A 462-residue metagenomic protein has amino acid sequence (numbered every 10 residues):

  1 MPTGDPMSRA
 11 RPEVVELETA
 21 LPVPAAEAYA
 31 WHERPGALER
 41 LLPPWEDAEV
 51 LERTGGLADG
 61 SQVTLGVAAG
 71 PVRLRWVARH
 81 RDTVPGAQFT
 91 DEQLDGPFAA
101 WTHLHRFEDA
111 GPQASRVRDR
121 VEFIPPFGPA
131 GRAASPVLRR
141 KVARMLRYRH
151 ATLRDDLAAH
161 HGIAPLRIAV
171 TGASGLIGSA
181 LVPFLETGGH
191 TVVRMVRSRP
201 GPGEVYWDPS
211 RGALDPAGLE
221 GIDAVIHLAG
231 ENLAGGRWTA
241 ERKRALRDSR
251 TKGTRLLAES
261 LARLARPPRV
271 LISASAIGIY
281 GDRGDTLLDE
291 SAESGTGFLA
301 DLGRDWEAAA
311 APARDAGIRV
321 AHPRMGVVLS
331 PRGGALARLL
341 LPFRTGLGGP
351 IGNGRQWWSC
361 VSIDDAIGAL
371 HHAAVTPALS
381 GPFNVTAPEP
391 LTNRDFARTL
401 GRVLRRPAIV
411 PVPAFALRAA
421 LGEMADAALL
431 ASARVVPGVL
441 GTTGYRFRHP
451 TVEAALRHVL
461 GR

Functional and structural regions predicted by a protein language model:
M1-A58: Hydrophobic ligand-binding cavity/cleft-lining segments
D5, R81-D82, T90-A143, H227: Beta-strand/loop substructures that line and gate deep hydrophobic ligand-binding cavities in soluble
L166, T376-E423, R457: Mid/C-terminal beta-alpha module of Rossmann-like enzyme folds, strongest in SDR-family dehydrogenases/epimerases
Y206-G253: NAD(P)H-binding glycine-rich loop region in Rossmannoid oxidoreductase-like domains and their noncatalytic homologs
K243, R255-G297: Conserved Rossmann-fold NAD(P)-dependent oxidoreductase catalytic core, especially the SDR/UDP-sugar
S275, A308-P331: Conserved beta-loop-beta element that borders a ligand/cofactor-binding pocket
A316-I318, L329-R338, A373-F383: Glycine/proline-rich active-site loop of Rossmann-fold NAD(P)-dependent oxidoreductases
R338-V361, D365: A conserved pocket-lining segment of Rossmann-fold NAD(P)-dependent short-chain dehydrogenase/reductase
